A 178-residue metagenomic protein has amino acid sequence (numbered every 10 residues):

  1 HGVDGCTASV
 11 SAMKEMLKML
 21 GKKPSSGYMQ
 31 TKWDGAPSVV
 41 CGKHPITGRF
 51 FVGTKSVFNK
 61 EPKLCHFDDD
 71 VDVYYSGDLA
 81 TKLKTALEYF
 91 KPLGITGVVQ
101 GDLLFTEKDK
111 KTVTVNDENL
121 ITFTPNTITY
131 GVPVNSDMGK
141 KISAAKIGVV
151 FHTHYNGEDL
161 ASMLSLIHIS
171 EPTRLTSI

Functional and structural regions predicted by a protein language model:
H1, A8, Y155, D159-L160 (+1 more regions): N- and C-terminal low-complexity/disordered segments
H1-P37, R49-L120: Active-site-proximal "nucleotidyltransferase
A36-V39, L175: General alpha-helical segment detector with a strong preference for membrane-spanning helices and helix-boundary regions
S38-G42, V149: Short beta-strand scaffold segments in enzyme catalytic cores
V39, E61, E158-A161: Short catalytic/ligand-binding loop motif for oxyanion handling, primarily in non-cytosolic enzymes, centered on
G42-G48: Short acidic-glycine loop/turn motifs at beta-strand connectors
G97-L166: Extended alpha-helical scaffolding regions
I167-I178: Single conserved hydrophobic/aromatic residue that forms the stacking wall/gate of nucleotide- or nucleobase-binding
